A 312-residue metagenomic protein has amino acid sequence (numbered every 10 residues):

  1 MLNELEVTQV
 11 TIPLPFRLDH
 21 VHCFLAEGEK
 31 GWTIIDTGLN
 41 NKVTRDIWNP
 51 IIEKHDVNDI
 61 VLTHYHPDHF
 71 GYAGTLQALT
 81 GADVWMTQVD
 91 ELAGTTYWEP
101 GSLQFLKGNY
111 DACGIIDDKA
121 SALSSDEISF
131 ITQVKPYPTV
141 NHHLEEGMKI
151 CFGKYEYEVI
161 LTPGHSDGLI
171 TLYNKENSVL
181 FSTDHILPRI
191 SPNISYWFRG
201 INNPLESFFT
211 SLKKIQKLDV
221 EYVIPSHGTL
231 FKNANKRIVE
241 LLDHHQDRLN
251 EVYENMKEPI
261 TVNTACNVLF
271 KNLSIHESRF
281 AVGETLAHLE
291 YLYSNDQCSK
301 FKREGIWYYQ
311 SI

Functional and structural regions predicted by a protein language model:
L2-H55, T171-T183: Conserved beta-strand hairpin/beta-sheet module of binuclear metal-dependent hydrolase folds, prominently
L25-E27, C151, E158, T171-Y173 (+1 more regions): Short, well-ordered beta-strand micro-motif
A26, D36, H64, T87 (+8 more regions): Divalent metal-coordination and catalytic microenvironments
W32, L39, F130-K135, E156-Q246: Metallo-beta-lactamase
V43, Y65, F70-Y72, D167 (+1 more regions): Short N-terminal helix/helix-N-cap motif within the alpha/beta-hydrolase-1
N49-I150: Active-site HxH/HxHxD metal-binding segment of metal-dependent hydrolases
G81-M86, F181-S182, E277: Short hydrophobic/aromatic-enriched beta-strand-loop microsegments
E251-I312: C-terminal regulatory/interaction regions
